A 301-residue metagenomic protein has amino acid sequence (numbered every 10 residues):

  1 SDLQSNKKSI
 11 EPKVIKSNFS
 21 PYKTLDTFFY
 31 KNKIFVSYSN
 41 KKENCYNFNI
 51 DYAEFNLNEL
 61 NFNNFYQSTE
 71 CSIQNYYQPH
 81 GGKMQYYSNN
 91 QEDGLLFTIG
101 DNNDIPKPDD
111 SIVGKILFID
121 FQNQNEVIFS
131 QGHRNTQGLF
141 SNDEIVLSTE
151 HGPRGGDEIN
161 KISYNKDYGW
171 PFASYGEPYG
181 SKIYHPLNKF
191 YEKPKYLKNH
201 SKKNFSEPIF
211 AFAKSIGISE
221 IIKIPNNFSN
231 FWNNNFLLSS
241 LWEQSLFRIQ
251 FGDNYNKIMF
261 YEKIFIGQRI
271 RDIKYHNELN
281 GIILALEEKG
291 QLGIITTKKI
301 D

Functional and structural regions predicted by a protein language model:
S1-I15, L57: Beta-propeller domains
V14-S20, Y66-Y76, V127-G132, A211-A213 (+1 more regions): Surface loop/turn motifs at the tips and blade-to-blade linkers of beta-strand repeat domains
S20-L25, Y30, Y46, Q78-H80 (+5 more regions): Beta-rich catalytic cores
Y22, N44-S88: Asp-box/WD-like beta-propeller blade repeats and closely related beta-sheet repeat scaffolds
F35-S39, T98-G100, T149, S239 (+1 more regions): Residue-level marker for isolated small/hydroxyl-bearing positions within beta-strands of beta-sheet-rich domains
G94, D101-M259, E278, Q291 (+1 more regions): Beta-propeller domain segments
N256-N277: Conserved blade-ending motifs and adjacent loop-strand segments that build the rim/top face of beta-propeller domains
